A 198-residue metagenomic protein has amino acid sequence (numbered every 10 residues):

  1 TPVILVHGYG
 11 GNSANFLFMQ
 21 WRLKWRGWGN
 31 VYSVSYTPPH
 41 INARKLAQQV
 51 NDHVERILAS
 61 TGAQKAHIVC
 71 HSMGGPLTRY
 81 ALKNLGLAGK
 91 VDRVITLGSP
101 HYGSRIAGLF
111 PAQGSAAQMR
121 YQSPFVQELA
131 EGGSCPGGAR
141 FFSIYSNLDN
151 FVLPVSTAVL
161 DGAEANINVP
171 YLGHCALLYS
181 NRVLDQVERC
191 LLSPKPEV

Functional and structural regions predicted by a protein language model:
T1: Alpha/beta-hydrolase fold active-site loops
I4-A14, R22-G137, I144: Serine-dependent carboxylesterase/thioesterase catalytic core of lipase-like alpha/beta-hydrolase/SGNH enzymes
N15, F151-S156: Conserved alpha/beta-hydrolase "acid-adjacent" motif
A43, L172-N181: Catalytic histidine-centered segment of alpha/beta-hydrolase-like enzymes
G138-Y145, A165-I167: Catalytic His-Asp charge-relay segment
N147-V152, H174-C175: Acidic catalytic loop of the alpha/beta-hydrolase fold
L178-L191: Post-His helix in hydrolase/transferase enzymes
L192-V198: Generic C-terminal helix-cap and adjacent flexible tail
